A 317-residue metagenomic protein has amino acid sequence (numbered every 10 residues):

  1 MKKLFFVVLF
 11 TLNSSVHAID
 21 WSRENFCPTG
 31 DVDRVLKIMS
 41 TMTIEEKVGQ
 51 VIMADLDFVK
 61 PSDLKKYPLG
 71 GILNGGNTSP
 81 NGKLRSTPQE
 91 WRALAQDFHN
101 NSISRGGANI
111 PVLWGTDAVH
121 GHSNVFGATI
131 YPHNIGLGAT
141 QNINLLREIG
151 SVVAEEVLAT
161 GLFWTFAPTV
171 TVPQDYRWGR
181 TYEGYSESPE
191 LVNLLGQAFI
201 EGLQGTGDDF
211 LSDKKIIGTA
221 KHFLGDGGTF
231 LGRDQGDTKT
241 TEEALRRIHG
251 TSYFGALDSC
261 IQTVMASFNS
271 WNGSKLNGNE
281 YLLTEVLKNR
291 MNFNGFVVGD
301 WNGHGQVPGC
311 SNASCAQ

Functional and structural regions predicted by a protein language model:
L4-L12: Sec-dependent N-terminal signal peptides
N13-H17: Hydrophobic membrane-targeting alpha-helices
A18-Q317: Glycoside hydrolase catalytic-domain context in secreted enzymes
